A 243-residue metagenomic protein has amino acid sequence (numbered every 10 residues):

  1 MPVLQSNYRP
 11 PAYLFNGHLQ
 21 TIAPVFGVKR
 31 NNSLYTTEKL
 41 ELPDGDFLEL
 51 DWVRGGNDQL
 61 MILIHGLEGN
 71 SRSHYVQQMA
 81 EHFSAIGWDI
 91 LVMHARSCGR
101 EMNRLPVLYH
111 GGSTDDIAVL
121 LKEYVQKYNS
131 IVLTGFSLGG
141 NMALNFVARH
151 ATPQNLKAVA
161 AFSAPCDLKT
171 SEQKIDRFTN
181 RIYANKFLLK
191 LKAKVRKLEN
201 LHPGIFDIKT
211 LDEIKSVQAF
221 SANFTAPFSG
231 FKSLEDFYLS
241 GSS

Functional and structural regions predicted by a protein language model:
N16-G55: N-terminal cap/lid segment of alpha/beta-hydrolase-fold proteins
D58-G66: Short beta-strand element of the alpha/beta-hydrolase
G69-R72, A80-R104: Conserved alpha/beta-hydrolase
Q77, E81, A118, K122 (+1 more regions): Short, hydrophobic alpha-helix immediately C-terminal to the catalytic nucleophile
R96-V132: Catalytic nucleophile-loop/oxyanion-hole region of alpha/beta-hydrolase and closely related hydrolase-like folds
V132-S229: Alpha/beta-hydrolase-fold enzymes
N223-S243: Active-site nucleophile elbow and catalytic-triad environment of alpha/beta-hydrolase enzymes
